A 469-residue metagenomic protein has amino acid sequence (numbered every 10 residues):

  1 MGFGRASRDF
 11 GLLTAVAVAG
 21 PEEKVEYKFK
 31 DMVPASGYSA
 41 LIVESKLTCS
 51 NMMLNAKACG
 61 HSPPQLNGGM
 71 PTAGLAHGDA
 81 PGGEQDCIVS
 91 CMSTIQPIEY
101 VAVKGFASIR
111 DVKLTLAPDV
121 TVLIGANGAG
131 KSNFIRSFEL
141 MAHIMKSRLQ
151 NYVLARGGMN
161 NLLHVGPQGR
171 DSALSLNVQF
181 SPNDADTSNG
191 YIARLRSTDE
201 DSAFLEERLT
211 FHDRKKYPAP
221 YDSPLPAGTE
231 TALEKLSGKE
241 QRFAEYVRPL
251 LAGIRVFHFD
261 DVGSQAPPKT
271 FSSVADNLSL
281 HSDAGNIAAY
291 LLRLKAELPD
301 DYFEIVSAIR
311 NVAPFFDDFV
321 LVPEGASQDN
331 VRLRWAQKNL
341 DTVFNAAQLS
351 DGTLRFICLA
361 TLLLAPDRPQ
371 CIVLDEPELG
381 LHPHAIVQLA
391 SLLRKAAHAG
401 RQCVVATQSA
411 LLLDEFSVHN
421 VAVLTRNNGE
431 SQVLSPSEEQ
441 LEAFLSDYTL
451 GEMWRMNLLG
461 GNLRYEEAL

Functional and structural regions predicted by a protein language model:
P21, N183-V312, D317-V320: Electropositive, glycine-dotted interaction segments that contact anionic polymers or phosphate-rich ligands
D86-T94, A390-L469: C-terminal lobe/lid and adjacent interdomain/linker elements of RecA-like ASCE P-loop ATPase modules
S93-S108: N-terminal pre-Walker A segment at the start of P-loop NTPase domains
K113-P118, P366: Phosphate-binding P-loop
P118-R156, D283, F356-I357, L362 (+1 more regions): Phosphate-binding glycine-rich loops of NTP-binding sites
I135-E200: Conserved P-loop NTP-binding catalytic core
S307-R310, D317-L364, L374-H384: Conserved ABC ATPase signature
H382-V387, V418: Short alpha-helix of the ABC ATPase nucleotide-binding domain corresponding to the H-loop/switch region
